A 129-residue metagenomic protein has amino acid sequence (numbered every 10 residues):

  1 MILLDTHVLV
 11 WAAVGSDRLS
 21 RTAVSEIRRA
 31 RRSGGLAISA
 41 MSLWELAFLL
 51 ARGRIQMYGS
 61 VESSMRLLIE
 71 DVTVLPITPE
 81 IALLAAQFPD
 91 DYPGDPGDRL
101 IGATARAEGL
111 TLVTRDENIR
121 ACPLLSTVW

Functional and structural regions predicted by a protein language model:
M1, G102-W129: Acidic, PIN/NYN-like endoribonuclease modules and their adjacent C-terminal/linker elements
M1-I38, R52-R66, N118, C122: Short, well-structured N-terminal submotif of metal-dependent ribonuclease cores
L4, I38-M41, I77, T114: A conserved hydrophobic position in a structured secondary element of the catalytic/binding core that shapes
V8, S42, I81, I101 (+1 more regions): Alpha-helix capping/helix-boundary segments
S33-G35, D71, G109, L124-L125: A generic structural signal for alpha->beta connector loops
L46: Phosphate/NTP-binding elements of NTP-utilizing enzymes
L49: ABC-type ATPase nucleotide-binding domain
Y58, I69-R115: Active-site neighborhoods of divalent-metal-dependent phosphate/nucleic-acid chemistry enzymes
